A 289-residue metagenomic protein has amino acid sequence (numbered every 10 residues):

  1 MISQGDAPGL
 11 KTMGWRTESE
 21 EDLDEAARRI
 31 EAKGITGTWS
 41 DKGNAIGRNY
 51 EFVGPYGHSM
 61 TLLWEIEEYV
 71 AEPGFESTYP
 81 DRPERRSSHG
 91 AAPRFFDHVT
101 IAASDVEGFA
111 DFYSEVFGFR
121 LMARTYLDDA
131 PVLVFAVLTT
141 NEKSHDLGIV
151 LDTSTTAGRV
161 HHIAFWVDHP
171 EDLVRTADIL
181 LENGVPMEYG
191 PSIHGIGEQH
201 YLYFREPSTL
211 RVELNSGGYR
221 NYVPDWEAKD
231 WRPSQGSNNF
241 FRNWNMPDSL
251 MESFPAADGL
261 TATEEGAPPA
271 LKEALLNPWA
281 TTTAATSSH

Functional and structural regions predicted by a protein language model:
M1, I101-S144, D178, S288: Core segments of cupin and vicinal oxygen chelate
M1-K11, S59-I66, A123-R159, V167-P170 (+1 more regions): Conserved short beta-strand elements that form part of the metal-binding/catalytic scaffold of enzyme active sites
Q4-R29, R48-V53, F95-S104, T155-L181 (+1 more regions): Vicinal oxygen chelate
A27-A92, A136-V137, V185-H289: Vicinal oxygen chelate
R29-E31, S77-D81, V116-G118, D128-D129 (+2 more regions): A short linear-motif detector with a strong N-terminal bias
V70, E76-S114, R124, L133: Non-heme Fe(II) oxygenase catalytic core, chiefly the N-lobe of the double-stranded beta-helix
A71, L147, D172-V174, V223: Intrinsically disordered, low-complexity acidic/polar segments
E107, D111-R120, Y126-D129, T153-S154 (+4 more regions): Double-stranded beta-helix
